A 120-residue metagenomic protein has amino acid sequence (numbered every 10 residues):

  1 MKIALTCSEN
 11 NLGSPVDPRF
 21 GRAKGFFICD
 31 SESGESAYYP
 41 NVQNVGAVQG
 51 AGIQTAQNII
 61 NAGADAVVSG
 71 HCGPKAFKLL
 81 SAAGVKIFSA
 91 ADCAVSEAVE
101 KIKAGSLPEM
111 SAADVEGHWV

Functional and structural regions predicted by a protein language model:
M1-G50, Q54, N61-A62, S81-A83 (+1 more regions): Non-catalytic interface/targeting segments
Q57, F77-K78: Alpha-helical segments flanking ligand/cofactor-binding loops in enzyme cores
G70: Conserved residues at the C-terminal ends of beta-strands
